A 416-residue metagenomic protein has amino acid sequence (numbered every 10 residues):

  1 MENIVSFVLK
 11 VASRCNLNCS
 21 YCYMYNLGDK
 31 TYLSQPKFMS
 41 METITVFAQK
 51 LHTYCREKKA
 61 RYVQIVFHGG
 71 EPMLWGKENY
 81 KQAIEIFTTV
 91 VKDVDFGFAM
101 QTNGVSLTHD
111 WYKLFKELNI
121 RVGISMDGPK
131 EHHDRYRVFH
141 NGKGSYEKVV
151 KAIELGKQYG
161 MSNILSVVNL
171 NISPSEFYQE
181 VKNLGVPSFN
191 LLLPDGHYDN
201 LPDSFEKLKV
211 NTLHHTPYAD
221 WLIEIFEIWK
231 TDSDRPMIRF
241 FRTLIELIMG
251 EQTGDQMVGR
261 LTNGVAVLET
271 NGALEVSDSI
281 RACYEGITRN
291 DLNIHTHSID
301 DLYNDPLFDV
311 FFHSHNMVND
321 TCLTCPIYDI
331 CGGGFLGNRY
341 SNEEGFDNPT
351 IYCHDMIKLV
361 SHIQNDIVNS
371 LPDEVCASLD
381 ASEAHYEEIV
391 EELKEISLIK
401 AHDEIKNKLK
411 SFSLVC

Functional and structural regions predicted by a protein language model:
E2-E42: Canonical Radical SAM [4Fe-4S] cluster-binding loop centered on the CxxxCxxC motif and its immediate flanking residues
K10-N18, E71, C322-T324, Y328-D329: Cysteine-centered iron-sulfur cluster-binding motifs in ferredoxin-type domains/subunits of redox enzymes
S20, L27, I330, K358-S361: Short functional micro-motifs and their immediate structural scaffolds
T31-Q35, G334-E343, Q364-V368: Short cysteine/histidine-rich zinc-coordinating motifs and their immediately flanking basic loops
I44, A48-V66, W75-N200, K207 (+1 more regions): Radical SAM/AdoMet-radical enzyme domain recognition
V46-V66, N348-E391: Short Fe-S-cluster ligation motifs
H140-E147, E154, Q158-N263, V267-L274 (+1 more regions): Radical SAM enzyme [4Fe-4S]-AdoMet core and its adjacent flexible, acidic and glycine-rich loops/tails across
F241-K358: Accessory C-terminal segments flanking Radical SAM cores
